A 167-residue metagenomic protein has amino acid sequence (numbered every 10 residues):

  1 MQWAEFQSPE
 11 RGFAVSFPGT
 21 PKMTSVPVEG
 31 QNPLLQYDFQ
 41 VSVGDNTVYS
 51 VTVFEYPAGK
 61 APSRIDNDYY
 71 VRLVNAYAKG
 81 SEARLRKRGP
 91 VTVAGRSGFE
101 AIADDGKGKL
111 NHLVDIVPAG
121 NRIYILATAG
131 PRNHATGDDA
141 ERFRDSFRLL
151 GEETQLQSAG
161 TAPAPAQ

Functional and structural regions predicted by a protein language model:
M1-L34, V93, E141-Q167: N-terminal "mature-domain start" segment
P9, A61-I65, A135: A general boundary/transition motif marking the beginning of the first structured unit of a protein
R11, F54-Y56, G106, A119-N121 (+1 more regions): Solvent-exposed coil/turn segments that connect beta secondary-structure elements in extracytoplasmic/periplasmic
R11-F13, D45-V48, G108-L110, R122: Short acidic/polar mixed-charge low-complexity motifs
S16-Q40, L73-P118: Signature of long, low-cysteine stretches enriched in small and polar/charged residues
P21, D66-S81, N121-Q167: Surface-exposed amphipathic alpha-helical segments
D38-D68, I125-A127: A short acidic-to-branched-hydrophobic micro-motif
